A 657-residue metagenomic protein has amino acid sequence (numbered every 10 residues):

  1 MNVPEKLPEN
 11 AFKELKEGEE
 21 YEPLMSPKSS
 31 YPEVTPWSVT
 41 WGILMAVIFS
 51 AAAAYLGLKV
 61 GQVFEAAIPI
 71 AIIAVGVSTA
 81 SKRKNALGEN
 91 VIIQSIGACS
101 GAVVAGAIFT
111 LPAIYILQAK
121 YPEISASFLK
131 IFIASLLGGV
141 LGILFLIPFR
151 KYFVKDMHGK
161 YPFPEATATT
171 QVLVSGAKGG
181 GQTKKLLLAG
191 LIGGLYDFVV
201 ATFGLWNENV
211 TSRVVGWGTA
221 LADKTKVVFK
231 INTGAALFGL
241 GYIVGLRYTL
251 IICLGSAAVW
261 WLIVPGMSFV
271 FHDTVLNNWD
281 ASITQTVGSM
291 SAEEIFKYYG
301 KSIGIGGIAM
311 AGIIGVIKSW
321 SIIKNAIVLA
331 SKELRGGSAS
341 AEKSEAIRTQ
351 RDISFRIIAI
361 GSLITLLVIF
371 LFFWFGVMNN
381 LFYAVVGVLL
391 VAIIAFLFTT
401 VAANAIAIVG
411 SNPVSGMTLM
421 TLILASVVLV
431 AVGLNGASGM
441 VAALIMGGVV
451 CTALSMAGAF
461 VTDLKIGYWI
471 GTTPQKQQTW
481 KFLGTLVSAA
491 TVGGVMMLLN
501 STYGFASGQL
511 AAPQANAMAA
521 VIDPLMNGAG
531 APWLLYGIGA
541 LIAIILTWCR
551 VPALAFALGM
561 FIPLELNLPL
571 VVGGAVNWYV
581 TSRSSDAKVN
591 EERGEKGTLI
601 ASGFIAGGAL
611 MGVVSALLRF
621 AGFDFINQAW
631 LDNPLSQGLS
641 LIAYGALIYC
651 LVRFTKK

Functional and structural regions predicted by a protein language model:
M1-K657: Alpha-helical multipass membrane-protein architecture
